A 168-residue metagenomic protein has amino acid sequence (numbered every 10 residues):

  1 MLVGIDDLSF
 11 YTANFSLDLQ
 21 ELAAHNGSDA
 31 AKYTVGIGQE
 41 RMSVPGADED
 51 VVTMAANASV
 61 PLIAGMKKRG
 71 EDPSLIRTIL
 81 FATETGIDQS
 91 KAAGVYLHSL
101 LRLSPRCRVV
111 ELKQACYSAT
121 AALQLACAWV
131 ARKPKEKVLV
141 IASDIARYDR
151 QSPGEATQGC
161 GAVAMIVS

Functional and structural regions predicted by a protein language model:
M1-E21, L123-S168: Conserved beta-strand-centric core segments of catalytic alpha/beta enzyme folds
M1-R77: Conserved active-site "lid/cap" helical segment
D18, D72, A92, E111-K113 (+1 more regions): Poly-acidic low-complexity segments
A23-G27, H98-L101, T157-G161: Short, low-complexity, polar/charged sequence segments that are solvent-exposed and flexible
D29, A56-N57, T120-Q124, P153: Short amphipathic alpha-helical patches
K32-G36, E40-V52, E84-K137, S143: Conserved catalytic cysteine-centered active-site region of acyl-thioester-dependent Claisen-condensing enzymes
N57-A58, R69, P73-D88, G94-S99: Membrane helical hairpin/interfacial module
